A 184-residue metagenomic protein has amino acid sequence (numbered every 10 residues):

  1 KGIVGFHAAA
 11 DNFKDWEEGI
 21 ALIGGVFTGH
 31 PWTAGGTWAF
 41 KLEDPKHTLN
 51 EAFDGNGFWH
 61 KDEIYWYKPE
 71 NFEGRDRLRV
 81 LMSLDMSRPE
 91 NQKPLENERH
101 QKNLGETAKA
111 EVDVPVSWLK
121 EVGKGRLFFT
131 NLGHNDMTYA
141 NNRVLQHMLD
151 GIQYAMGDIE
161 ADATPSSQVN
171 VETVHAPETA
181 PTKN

Functional and structural regions predicted by a protein language model:
K1, L78, V116: Residue-level detector of short, conserved catalytic/binding motifs and their immediate flanks
K1-G2, G125: A short helix->loop->beta-strand "cap" motif at the edges of active sites that frequently abuts
G5-E96, T164-N184: An acidic, glycine-rich "communication" segment
S87-N184: Extracellular ligand-binding/catalytic regions of CAZymes and related secreted enzymes and adhesion modules
